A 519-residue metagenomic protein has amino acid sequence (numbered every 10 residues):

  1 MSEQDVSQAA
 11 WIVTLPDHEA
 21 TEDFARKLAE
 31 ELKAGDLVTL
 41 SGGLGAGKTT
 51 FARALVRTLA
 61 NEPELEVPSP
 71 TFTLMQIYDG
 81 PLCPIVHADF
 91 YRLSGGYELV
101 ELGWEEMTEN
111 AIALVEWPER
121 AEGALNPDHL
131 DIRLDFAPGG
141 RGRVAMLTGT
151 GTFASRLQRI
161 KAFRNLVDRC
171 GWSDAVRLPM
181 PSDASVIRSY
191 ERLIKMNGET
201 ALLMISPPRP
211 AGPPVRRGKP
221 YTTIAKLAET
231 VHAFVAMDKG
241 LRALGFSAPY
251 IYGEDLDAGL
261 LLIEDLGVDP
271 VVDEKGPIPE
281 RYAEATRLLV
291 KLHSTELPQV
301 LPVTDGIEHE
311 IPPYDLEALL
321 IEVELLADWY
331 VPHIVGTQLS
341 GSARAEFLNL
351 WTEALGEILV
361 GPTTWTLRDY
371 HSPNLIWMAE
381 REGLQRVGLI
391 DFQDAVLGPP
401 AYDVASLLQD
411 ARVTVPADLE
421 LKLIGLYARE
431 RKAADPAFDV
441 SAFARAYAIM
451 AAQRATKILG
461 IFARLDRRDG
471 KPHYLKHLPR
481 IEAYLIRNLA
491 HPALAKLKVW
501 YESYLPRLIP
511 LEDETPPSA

Functional and structural regions predicted by a protein language model:
S2-V6, W11, E105-F163: Short phosphate-coordinating micro-motif centered on Lys-Gly-acidic
V67, T71, M75-W117: Conserved nucleotide-sensing/catalytic segment adjacent to the nucleotide-binding pocket in NTP-handling enzymes
C170-M196: ATP-binding glycine-rich phosphate-binding loop
I187-I194, L203, L292, T352-Y402 (+1 more regions): Active-site acidic catalytic loop and adjacent metal/ATP-binding pocket of ATP-dependent phosphoryl transfer enzymes
L193-L325, V331-P332, V360: ATP-binding pocket architecture of kinase catalytic cores
L297-P312, E317-A318, E322-T366, A379-R381 (+1 more regions): An alpha-helical support segment within catalytic cores of ATP-dependent transferases
L325-I334, P400-P436, A452-R468, I481-L489: Active-site activation/catalytic loop segments of kinase-like enzymes and analogous catalytic loops in related
I458-A519: ATP/Mg2+ or Mg2+-diphosphate-binding catalytic cores that bind nucleotide phosphates or diphosphates via glycine-rich
